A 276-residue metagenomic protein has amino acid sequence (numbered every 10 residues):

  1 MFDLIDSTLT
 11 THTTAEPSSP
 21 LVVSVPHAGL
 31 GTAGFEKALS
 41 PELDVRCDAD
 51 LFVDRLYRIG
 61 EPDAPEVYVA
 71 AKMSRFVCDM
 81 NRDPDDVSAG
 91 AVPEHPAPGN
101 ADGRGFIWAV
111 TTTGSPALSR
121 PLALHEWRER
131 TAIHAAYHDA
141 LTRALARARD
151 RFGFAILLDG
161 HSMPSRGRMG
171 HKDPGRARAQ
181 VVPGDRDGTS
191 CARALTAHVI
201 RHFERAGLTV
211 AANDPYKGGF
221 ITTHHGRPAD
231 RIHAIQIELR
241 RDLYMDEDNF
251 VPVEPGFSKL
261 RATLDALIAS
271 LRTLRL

Functional and structural regions predicted by a protein language model:
M1-L157, S162-I235, L239-L276: N-terminal catalytic or cofactor-binding beta/alpha core of small enzyme domains
